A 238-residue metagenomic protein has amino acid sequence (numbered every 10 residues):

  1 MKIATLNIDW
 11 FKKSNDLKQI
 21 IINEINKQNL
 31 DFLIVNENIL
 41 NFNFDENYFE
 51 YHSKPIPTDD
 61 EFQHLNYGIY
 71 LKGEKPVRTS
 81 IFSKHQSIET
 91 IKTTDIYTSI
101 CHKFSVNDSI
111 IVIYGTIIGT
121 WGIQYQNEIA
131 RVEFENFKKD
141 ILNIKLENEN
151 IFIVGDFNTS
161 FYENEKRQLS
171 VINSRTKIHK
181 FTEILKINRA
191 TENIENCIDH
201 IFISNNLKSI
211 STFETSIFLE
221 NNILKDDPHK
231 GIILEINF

Functional and structural regions predicted by a protein language model:
M1-F11, I110-I123: Active-site-proximal beta-strand elements of phosphoester/diester hydrolases
K2-N7, I21-E46, I113, D140-E165 (+2 more regions): Active-site beta-strand/loop signature of hydrolases that rely on acidic residues for catalysis
W10-S14, L40-N43, W121-Q124, N158-N164 (+1 more regions): Active-site environment of divalent metal-dependent phosphoester hydrolases
K13-D16, Y51-H52, Q63-Y70, I123-I129 (+1 more regions): Short, flexible/disordered intra-domain loops and linkers
K18-I21, A130-I141, I172-I178: Well-ordered, non-membrane alpha-helical segments in soluble/globular domains
F32, N38-G119, E214-S216: Structured beta-strand-rich core segments of catalytic domains in phosphoester-bond hydrolases
E89-K92, I117-E135: Surface-exposed cleft-lining segments at the edges of enzyme active sites
L146-N148, T159-F238: Metal-dependent phosphoester-hydrolase catalytic domains
